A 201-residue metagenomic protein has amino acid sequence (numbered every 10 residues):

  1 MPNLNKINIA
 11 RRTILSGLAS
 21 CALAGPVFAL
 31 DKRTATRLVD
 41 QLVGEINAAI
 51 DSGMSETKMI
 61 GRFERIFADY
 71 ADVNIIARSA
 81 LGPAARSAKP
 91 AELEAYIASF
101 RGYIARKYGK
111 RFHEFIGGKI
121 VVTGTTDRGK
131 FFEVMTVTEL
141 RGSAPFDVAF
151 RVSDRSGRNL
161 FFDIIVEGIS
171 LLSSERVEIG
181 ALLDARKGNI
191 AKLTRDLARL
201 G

Functional and structural regions predicted by a protein language model:
P2-C21, G25-F28: N-terminal secretory signal peptides and thylakoid transit peptides that target proteins across membranes
K32-Y108: Early exported N-terminus immediately downstream of N-terminal targeting peptides
R78-G82, E114-K119, A181-L183: Juxtamembrane/interface motifs at transmembrane-helix termini
F100, G124-T126, T138-L140, V152-D154 (+1 more regions): A mature extracytoplasmic/lumenal domain signature
R106-F146, D196, L200-G201: Surface-exposed, charged secondary-structure patches
D147-S173: Short beta-strand edge/turn micro-motifs at domain boundaries
V166-G201: Low-complexity, intrinsically disordered terminal/linker segments enriched in charged and Gly/Pro repeats
